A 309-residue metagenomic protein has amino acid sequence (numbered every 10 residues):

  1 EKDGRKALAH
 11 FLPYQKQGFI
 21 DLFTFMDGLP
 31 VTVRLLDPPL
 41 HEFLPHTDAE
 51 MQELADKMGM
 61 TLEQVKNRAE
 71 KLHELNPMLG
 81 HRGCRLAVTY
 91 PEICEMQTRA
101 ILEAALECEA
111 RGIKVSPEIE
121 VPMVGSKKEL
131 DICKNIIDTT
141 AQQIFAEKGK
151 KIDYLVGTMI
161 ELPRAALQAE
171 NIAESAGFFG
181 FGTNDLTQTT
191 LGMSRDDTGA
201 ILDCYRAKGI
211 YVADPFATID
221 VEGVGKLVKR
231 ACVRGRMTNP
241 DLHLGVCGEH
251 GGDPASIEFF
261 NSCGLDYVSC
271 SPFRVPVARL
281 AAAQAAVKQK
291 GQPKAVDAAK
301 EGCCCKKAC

Functional and structural regions predicted by a protein language model:
E1-V296, C309: Conserved alpha/beta-domain cores
K300-C309: Long, low-complexity, intrinsically disordered segments
